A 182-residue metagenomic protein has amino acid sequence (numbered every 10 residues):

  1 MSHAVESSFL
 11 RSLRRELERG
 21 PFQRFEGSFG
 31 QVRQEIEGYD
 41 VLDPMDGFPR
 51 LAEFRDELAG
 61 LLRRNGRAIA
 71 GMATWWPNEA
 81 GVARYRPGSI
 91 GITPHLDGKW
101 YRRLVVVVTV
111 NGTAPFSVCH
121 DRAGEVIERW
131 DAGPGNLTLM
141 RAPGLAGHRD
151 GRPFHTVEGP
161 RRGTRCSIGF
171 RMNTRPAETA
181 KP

Functional and structural regions predicted by a protein language model:
M1-M72: Non-heme Fe(II)/2-oxoglutarate
G60-A68, P87-L96: Short acidic (Asp/Glu) patches
W75, W100-Y101, A123, D150: Short solvent-exposed loop/turn micro-motifs enriched in small/polar/acidic residues
W76-R86: A short glycine-rich, His/Asp/Glu-containing loop-to-beta-strand
R84-P87, W100-P115: Short, conserved beta-strand element in jelly-roll/cupin
I90, T113-V118, L137: Short beta-strand segments in beta-sandwich/barrel cores
T93-V105, E125-V126: A short beta-loop-beta micro-motif enriched in histidine and acidic residues
C119-P182: Catalytic core of Fe(II)/2-oxoglutarate
